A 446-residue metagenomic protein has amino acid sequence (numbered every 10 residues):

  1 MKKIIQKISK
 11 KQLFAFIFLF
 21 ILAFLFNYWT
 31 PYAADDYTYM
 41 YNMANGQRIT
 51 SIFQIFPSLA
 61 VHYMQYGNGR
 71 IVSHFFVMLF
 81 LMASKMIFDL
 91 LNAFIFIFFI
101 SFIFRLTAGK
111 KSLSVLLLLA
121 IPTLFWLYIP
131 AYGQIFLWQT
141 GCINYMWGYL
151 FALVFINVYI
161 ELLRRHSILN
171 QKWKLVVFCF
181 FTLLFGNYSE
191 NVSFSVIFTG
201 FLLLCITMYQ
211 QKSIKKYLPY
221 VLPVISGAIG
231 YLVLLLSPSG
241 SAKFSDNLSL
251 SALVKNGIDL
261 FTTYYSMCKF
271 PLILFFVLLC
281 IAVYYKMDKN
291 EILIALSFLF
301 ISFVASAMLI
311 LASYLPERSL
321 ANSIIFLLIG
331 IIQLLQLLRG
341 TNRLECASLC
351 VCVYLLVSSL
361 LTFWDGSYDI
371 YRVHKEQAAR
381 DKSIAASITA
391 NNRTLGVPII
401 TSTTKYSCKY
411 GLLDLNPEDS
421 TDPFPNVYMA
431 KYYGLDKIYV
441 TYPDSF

Functional and structural regions predicted by a protein language model:
K2-Q65, L81-F99, A108-V115, V351-F446: Intrinsically disordered, polar/acidic, low-complexity terminal segments
N27-M82, M86, L90, Q139 (+3 more regions): Transmembrane catalytic cores of multi-pass membrane glycosyltransferases and polysaccharide-assembly enzymes
F96-T107, F151-L163, F198-C205, I273-V283 (+2 more regions): Transmembrane alpha-helical segments
F102-L117, L127, Q139, L337: Transmembrane alpha-helical segments of multipass membrane enzymes and assembly factors that act on membrane-embedded
V115-I160, S266-L274, V304-I331: Membrane-interface micro-motifs in multi-pass membrane enzymes
P122-P130, T182-N187, I225-L236, L299-I310 (+1 more regions): Aromatic-anchored segments of alpha-helical transmembrane domains
E161-L183: Short hydrophobic alpha-helices at membrane interfaces in multi-pass membrane enzymes
K172-K174, E291, L337-T362: Signature aromatic-anchored transmembrane alpha helix within multi-pass, membrane-resident enzymes that catalyze glycan
